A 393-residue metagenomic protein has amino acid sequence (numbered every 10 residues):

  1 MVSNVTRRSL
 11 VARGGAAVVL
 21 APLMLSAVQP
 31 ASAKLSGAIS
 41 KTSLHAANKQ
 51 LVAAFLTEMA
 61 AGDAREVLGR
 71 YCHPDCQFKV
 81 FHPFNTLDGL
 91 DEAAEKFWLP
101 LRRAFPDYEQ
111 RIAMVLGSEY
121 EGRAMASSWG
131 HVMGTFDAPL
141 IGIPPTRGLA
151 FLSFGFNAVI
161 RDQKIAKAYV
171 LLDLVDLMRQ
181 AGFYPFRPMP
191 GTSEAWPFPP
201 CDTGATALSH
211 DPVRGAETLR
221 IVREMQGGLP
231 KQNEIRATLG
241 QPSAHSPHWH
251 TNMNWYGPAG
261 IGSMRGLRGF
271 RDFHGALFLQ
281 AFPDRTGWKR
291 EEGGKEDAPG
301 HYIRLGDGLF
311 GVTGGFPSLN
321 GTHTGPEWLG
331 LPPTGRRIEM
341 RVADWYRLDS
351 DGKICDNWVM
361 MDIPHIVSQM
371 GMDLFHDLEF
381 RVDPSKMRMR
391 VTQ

Functional and structural regions predicted by a protein language model:
V2, P30, G182-Y184: Compositionally biased, low-complexity segments enriched in small residues
V2-V18: N-terminal secretory signal peptides and thylakoid transit peptides that target proteins across membranes
N4-V5, A27, R390: Absolute N-terminal positional cue centered near the fourth residue
R13, K34-Q393: C-terminal and inter-domain tail/linker signature
V18-V19, S26: Hydrophobic alpha-helical transmembrane segments of integral membrane proteins, especially lipid-exposed positions
L20-A21, A31: Cleavable N-terminal signal peptides
A27-A33: Boundary at the C-terminal end of the N-terminal hydrophobic targeting segment
